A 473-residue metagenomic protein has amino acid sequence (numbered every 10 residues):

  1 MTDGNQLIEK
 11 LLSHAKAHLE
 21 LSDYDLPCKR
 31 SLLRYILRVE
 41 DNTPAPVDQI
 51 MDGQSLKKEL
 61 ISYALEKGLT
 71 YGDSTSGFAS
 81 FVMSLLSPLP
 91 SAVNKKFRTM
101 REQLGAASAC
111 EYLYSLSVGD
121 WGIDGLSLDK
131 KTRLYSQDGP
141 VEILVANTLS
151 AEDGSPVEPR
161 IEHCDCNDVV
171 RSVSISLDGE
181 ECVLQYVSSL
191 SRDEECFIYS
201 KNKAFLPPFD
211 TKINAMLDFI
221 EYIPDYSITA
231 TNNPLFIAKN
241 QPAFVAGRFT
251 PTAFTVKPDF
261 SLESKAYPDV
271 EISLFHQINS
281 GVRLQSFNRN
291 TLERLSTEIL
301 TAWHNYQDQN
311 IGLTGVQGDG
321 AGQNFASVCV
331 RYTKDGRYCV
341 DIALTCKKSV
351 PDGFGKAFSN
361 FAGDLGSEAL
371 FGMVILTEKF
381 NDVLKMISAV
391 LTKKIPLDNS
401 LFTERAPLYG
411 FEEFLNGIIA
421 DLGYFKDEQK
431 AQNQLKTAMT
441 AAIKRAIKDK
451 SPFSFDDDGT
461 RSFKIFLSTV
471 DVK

Functional and structural regions predicted by a protein language model:
M1-N214, Y226-S227, N232-N233, T252-R283 (+1 more regions): Active-site microenvironments that recognize anionic phosphate/pyrophosphate groups
F219-E221: Alpha-helical phosphate/pyrophosphate-handling elements in metalloenzyme active cores
K239-P251: Histidine-centered catalytic micro-motifs
